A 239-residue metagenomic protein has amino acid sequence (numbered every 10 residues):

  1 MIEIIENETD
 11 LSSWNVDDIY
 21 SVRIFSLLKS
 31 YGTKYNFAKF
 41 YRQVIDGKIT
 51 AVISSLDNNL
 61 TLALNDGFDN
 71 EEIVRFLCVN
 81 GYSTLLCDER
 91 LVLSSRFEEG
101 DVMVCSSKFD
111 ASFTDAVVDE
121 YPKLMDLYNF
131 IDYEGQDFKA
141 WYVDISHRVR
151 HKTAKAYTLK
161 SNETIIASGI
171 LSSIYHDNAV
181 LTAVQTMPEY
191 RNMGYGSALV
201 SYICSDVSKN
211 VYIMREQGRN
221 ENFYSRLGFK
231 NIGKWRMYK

Functional and structural regions predicted by a protein language model:
M1-I24, C105-A140: Short amphipathic alpha-helix that is part of the acyltransferase structural core
I2-E3, D10, R23-C78, I166-T182: Conserved donor-binding loop and adjoining core beta-sheet/short helix segment in diverse acyl/aminoacyl transferases
I19-F37, E134-A156, K160-N162: Active-site rim helix/loop that mediates acceptor-substrate recognition in acyltransferases
F40-V44, A156-K160, Y212: Cytosolic beta-strand hydrophobic patch enriched in CBS
K48-T114, I213, W235-K239: Acyl-donor-binding surface of acyltransferase catalytic domains
S55-L56, A140-Q185: A conserved beta-strand-loop-helix scaffold within acyl/acetyltransferase catalytic domains
F68-F76, T186-P188, N192-D206, N222 (+1 more regions): Conserved acetyl-CoA-binding loop-helix of GNAT-fold acetyltransferases
R90-E98, S197, Q217-W235: Conserved active-site alpha-helix within GNAT-family acetyltransferase domains
